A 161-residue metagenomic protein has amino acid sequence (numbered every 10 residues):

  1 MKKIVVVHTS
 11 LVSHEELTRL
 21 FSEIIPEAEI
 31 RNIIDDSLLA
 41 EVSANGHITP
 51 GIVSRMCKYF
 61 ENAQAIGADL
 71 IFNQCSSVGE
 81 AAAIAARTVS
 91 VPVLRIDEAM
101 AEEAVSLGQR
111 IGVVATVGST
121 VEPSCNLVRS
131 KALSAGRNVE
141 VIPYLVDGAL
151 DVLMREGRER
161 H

Functional and structural regions predicted by a protein language model:
M1-H161: Non-catalytic structural scaffold of enzyme domains
